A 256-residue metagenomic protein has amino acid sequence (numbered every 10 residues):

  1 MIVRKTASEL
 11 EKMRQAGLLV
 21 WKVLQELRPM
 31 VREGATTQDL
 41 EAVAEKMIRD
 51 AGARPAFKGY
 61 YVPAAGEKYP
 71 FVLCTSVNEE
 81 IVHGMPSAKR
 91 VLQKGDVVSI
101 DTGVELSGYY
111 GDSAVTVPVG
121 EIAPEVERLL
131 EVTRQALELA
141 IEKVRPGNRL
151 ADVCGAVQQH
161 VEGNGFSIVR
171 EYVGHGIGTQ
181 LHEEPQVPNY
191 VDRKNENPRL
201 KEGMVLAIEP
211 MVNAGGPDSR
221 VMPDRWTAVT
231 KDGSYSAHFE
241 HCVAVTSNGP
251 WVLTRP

Functional and structural regions predicted by a protein language model:
M1-P256: Active-site neighborhoods and metal-handling regions in enzymes and metal-associated proteins
